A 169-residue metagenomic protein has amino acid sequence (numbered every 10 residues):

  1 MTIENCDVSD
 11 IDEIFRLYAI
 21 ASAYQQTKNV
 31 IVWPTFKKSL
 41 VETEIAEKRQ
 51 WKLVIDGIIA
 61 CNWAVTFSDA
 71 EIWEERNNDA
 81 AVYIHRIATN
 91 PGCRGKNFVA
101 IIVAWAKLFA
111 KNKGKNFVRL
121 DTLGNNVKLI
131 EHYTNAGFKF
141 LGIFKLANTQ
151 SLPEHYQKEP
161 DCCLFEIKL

Functional and structural regions predicted by a protein language model:
T2-I14: A short beta-loop-alpha structural element at the N-terminal edge of CoA-dependent acyl/N-acetyltransferase catalytic
V8, A19-G92, A100-W105, K168-L169: Acetyl-CoA-dependent GNAT
R94, V103-K111, T134: A conserved short alpha-helix in the GNAT/GCN5 acetyltransferase fold that borders and helps form the acetyl-CoA
N97: Glycine-rich phosphate-binding loop
A110-T122: Conserved GNAT acetyl-CoA-binding A-motif
L123-N125, A136, L146-L169: C-terminal "cap" of GNAT-fold acetyltransferases
